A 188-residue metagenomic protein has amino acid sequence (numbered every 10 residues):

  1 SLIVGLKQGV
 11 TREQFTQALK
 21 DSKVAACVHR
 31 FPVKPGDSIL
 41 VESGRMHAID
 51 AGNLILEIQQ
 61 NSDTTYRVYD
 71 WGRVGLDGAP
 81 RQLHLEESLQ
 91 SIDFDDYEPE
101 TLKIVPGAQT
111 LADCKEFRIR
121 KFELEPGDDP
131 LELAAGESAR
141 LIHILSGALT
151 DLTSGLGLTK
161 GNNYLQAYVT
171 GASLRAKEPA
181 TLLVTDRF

Functional and structural regions predicted by a protein language model:
S1-P35, R45, I49-E100, I104-I142 (+4 more regions): Active-site region of the double-stranded beta-helix
S38, G44-R45, V169-T170: Short, surface-exposed secondary-structure boundary micro-motifs
D151, G155-F188: C-terminal structured interaction module
